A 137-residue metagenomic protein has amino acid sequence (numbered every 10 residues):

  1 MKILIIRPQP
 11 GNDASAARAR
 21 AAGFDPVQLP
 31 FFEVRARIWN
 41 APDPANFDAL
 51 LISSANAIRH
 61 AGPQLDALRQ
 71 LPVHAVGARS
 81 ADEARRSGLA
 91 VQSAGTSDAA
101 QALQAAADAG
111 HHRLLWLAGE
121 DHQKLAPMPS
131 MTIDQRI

Functional and structural regions predicted by a protein language model:
M1-I137: Signature of uroporphyrinogen-III synthase
